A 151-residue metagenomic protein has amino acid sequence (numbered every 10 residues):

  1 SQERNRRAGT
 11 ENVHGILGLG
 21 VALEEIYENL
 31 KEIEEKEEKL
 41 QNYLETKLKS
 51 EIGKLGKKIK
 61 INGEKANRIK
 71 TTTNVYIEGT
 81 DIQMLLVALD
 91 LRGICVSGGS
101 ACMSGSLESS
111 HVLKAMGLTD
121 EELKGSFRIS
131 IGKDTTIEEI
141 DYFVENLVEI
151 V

Functional and structural regions predicted by a protein language model:
S1-V151: Pyridoxal 5′-phosphate
